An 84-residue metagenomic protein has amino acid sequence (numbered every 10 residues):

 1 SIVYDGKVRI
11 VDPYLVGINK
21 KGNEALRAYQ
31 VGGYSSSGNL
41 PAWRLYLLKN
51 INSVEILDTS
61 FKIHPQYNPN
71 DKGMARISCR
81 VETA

Functional and structural regions predicted by a protein language model:
S1-A84: Core beta-strand-centered patch of the WYL/Sm-like small regulatory domain
